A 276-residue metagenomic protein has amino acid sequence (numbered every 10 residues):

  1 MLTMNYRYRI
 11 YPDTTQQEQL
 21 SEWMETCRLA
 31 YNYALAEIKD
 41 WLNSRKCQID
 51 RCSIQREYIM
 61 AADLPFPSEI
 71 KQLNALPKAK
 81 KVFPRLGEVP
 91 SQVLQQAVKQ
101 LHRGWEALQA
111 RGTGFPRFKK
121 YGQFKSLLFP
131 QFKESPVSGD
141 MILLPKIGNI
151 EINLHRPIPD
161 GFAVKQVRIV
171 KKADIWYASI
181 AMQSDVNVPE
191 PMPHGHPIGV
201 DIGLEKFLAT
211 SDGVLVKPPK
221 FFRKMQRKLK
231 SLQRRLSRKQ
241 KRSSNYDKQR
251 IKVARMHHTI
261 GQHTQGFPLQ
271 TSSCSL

Functional and structural regions predicted by a protein language model:
M1-L276: Nucleic-acid substrate recognition interfaces
